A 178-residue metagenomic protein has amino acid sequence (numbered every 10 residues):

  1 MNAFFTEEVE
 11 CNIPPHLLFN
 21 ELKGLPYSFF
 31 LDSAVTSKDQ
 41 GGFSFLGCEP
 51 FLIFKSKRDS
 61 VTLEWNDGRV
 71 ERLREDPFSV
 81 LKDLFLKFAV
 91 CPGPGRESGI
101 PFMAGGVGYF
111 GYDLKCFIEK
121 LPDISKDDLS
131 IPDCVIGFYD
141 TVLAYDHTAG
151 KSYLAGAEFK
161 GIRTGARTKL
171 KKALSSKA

Functional and structural regions predicted by a protein language model:
M1-S28, S33-E71, Y112, C116-A178: Extended accessory regions or peripheral subdomains of proteins
S56-S60, E64-V107, D113-E119: Donor-binding/catalytic cores of nucleotide-activated saccharide and glycerol-phosphate transferases/polymerases
